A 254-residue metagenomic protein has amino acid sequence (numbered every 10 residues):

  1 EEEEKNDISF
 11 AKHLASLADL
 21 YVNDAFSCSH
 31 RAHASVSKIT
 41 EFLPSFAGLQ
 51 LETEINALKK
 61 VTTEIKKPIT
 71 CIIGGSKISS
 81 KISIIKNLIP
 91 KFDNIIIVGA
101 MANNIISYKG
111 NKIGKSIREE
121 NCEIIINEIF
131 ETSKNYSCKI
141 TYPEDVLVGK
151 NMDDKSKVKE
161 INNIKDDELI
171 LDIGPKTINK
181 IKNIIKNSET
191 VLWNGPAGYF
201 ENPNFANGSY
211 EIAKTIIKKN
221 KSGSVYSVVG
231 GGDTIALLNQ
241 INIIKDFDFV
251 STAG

Functional and structural regions predicted by a protein language model:
E1-G254: Active-site loop-to-helix "anion-binding N-cap" substructures in soluble metabolic enzymes
